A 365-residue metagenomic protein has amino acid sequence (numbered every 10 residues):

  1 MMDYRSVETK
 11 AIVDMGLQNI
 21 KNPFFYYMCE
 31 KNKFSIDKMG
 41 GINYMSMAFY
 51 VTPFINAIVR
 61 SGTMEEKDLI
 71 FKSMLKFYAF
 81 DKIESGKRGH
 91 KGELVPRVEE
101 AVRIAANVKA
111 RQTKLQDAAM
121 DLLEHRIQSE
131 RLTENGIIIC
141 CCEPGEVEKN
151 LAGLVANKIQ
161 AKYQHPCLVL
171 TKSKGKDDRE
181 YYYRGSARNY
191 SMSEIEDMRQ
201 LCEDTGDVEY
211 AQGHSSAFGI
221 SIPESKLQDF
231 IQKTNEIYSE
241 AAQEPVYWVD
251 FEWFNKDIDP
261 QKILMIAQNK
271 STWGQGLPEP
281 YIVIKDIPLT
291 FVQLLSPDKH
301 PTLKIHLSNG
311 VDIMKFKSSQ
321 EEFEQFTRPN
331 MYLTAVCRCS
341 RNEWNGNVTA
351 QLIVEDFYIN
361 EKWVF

Functional and structural regions predicted by a protein language model:
M1-Q228, W253, L295-P297: Hydrophobic helix-and-loop "lid/oligomerization" segment in the mid-to-C-terminal part of catalytic domains
V7, G89-C141, G145, K176-Y181 (+1 more regions): Mid-to-C-terminal polyanion-binding domains and interfaces
